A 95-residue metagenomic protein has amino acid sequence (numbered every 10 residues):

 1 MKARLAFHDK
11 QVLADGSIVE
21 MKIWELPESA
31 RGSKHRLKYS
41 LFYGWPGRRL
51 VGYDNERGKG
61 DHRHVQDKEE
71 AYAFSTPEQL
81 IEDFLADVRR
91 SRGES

Functional and structural regions predicted by a protein language model:
M1-H62: The feature represents the first ordered module of a protein
H64-Q66: Residues at secondary-structure transition points
K68-S95: Short, compact, well-ordered microdomains
